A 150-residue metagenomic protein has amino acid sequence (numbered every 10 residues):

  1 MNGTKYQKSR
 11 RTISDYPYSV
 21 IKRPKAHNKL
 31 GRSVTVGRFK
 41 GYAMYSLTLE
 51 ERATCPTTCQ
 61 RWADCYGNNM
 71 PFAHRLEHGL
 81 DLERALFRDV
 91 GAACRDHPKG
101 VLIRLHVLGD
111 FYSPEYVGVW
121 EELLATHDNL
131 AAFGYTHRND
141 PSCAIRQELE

Functional and structural regions predicted by a protein language model:
M1-E150: Class I S-adenosyl-L-methionine
